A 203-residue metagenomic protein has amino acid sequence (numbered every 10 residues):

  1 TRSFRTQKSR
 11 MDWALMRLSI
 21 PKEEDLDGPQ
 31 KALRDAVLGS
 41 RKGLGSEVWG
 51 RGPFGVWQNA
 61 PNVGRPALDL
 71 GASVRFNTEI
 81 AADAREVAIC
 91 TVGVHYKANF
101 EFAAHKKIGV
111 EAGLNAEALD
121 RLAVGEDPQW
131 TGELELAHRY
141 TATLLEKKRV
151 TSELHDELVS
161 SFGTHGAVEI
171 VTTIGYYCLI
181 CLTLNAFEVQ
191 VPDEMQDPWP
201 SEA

Functional and structural regions predicted by a protein language model:
T1-S9: Extreme N-terminal basic, low-complexity initiation segments that serve as generic localization/processing leaders
S9-A82, W199-A203: Secretory/endomembrane lumenal or extracellular ectodomains immediately following the signal peptide
P29, G45-S46, G64-L68, V87-A104 (+1 more regions): N-terminal hydrophobic signal/anchor transmembrane helix of membrane proteins
I80-A81, G113-E117, T151, G163-T164: Helix N-cap / loop-to-helix initiation motif
N99-G125: Helix-adjacent hinge/juxtasegments
V124-G132: Acidic/His metal-coordination segments adjacent to aromatic residues that form catalytic metal sites in metalloenzymes
T131-V171: Acidic/histidine-rich alpha-helical segments that form the ligand environment of transition-metal centers
E157-V159, G166, G175, T183-A203: Acidic, carboxylate-rich catalytic segments that either coordinate divalent cations
